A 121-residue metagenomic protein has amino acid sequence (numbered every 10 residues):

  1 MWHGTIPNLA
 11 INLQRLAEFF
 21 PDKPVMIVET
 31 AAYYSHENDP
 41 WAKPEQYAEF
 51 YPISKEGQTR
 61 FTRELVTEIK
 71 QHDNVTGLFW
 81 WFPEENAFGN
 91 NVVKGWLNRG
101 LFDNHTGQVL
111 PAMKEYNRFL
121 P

Functional and structural regions predicted by a protein language model:
M1-Q46, R63-K70, N74-V75: Glycoside hydrolase catalytic-domain groove-lining segments
S35-K43, Y47-E64, E68, H72-P121: Aromatic-rich peripheral "rim/lid" segments of glycoside hydrolase catalytic domains that contact and position glycan
